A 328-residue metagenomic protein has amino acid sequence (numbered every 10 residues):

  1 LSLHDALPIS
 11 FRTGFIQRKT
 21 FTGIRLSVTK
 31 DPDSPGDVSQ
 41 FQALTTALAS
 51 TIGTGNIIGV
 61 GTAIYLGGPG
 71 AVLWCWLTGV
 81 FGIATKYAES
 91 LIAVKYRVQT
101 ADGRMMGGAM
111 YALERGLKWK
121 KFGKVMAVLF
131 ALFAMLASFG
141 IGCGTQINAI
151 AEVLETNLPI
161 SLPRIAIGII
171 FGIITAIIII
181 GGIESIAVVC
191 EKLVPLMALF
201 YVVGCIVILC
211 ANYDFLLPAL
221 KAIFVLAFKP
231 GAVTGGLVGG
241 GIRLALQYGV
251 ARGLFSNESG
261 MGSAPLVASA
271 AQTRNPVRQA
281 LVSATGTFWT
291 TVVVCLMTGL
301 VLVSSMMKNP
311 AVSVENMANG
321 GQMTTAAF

Functional and structural regions predicted by a protein language model:
L1, S39-T45, K121-A137, I167-I170 (+3 more regions): Select transmembrane alpha-helical segments in multipass membrane proteins
L3-L7: Short, small-residue-biased leader/transition segments that mark boundaries at the very start of proteins
I9, L48-A49, T78-G103, M110 (+2 more regions): Helix-loop-helix module between adjacent transmembrane segments
F15-Q40, T62-I64, G68-V72, A84-K121 (+1 more regions): Flexible loop linkers connecting adjacent transmembrane helices in multi-pass alpha-helical membrane transporters
F21, E155-I174, I178-E184, V188-S256: Helix-loop-helix junctions that connect adjacent transmembrane segments in multi-pass membrane transporters
S34-L66, I92-G116, L132-M135, G239-F288: Alpha-helical membrane segments and immediately flanking helix-loop junctions that form or couple to the substrate/ion
E89-R97, A101, I206-A222, P230-L237 (+3 more regions): Extracellular/periplasmic helix-exit of transmembrane alpha-helices
R97-V98, Y111-K121, Q146-A166, M261-V294 (+2 more regions): Helix-loop-helix connectors at the membrane interface of multi-pass transporters/channels
